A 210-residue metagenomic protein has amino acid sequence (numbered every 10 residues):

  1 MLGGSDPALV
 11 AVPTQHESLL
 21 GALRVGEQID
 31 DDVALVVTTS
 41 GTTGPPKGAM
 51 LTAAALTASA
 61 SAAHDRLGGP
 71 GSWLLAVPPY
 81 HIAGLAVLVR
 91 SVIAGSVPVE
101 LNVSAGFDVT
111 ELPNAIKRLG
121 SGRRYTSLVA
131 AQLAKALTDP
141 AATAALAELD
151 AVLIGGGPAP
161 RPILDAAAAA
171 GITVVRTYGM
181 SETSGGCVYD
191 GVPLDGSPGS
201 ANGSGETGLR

Functional and structural regions predicted by a protein language model:
M1-V36, P45-G48: Nucleotide 5′-phosphate-binding alpha/beta core
P7, A53-S59, S72-K135, V175: AMP-binding/adenylate-forming
D32-S61, G68: Conserved AMP-binding A3 loop
T39-T42, W73, L88, T126 (+3 more regions): Conserved S/T- and glycine-rich ATP-binding loop of Class I adenylate-forming
G44, S96, I172: Short phosphate-binding/catalytic loops that engage adenosine nucleotides
H64-G68, I116-L119, T143-A145: Glycine-rich helix-loop-beta junction characteristic of Rossmann-like nucleotide cofactor-binding loops
T138-P193: Gly/Ser/Thr-rich phosphate-binding loop
G196-R210: Conserved beta-loop-beta connector loops within the AMP-binding
